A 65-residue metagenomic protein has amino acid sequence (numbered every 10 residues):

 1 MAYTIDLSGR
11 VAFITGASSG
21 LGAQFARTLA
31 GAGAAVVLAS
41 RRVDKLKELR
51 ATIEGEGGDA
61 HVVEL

Functional and structural regions predicted by a protein language model:
M1-V11: Flexible N-terminal pre-Rossmann segment of NAD(P)-dependent oxidoreductases
V11, A35, D59-H61: Structural signature of beta-strand start/N-cap positions in the alpha/beta core of ABC transporter nucleotide-binding
V11, S18-S19: Conserved glycine-rich cofactor-binding loop
G22-A23: N-terminal Rossmann-fold NAD(P) dinucleotide-binding loop
L29: Aromatic pocket-lining residues of Rossmann-like dinucleotide-binding sites
A32, L49, E56: Conserved dinucleotide-binding and phosphotransfer motif residues
A34-E48: Conserved glycine-rich Rossmann-like NAD(P)H-binding loop of the short-chain dehydrogenase/reductase
G55-L65: Rossmann-fold cofactor-recognition segment
